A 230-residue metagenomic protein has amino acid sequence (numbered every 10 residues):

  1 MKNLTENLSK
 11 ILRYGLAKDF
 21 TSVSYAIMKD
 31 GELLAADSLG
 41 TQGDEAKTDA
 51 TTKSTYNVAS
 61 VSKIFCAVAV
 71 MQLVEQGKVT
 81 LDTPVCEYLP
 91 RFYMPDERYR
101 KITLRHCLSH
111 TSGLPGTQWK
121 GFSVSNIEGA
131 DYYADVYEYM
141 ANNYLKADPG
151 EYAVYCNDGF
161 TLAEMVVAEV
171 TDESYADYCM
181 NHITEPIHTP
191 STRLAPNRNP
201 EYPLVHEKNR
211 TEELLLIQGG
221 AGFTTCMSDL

Functional and structural regions predicted by a protein language model:
K2-V58, M140-N143, P196, P200 (+1 more regions): Short, conserved catalytic-motif segment at the N-terminal edge
Y14-A26, D37, A46-H106, L145-D158 (+1 more regions): Short active-site loop at a secondary-structure junction that contains or immediately precedes the catalytic residue(s)
T41, P84-F92, K120-N126: Short linear capping/connector segments at secondary-structure termini
E97-L230: Short, surface-exposed loop or secondary-structure junction motifs that flank catalytic or metal-binding residues
